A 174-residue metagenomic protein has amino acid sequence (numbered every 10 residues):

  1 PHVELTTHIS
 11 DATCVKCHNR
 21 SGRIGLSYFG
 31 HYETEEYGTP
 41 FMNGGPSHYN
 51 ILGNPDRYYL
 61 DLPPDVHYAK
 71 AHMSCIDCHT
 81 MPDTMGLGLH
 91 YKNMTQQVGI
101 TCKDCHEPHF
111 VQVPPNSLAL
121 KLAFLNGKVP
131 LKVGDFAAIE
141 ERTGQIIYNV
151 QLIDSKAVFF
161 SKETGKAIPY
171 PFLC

Functional and structural regions predicted by a protein language model:
P1-C174: Primarily the internal scaffold of c-type cytochrome electron-transfer domains, especially repeated/multiheme c-type
